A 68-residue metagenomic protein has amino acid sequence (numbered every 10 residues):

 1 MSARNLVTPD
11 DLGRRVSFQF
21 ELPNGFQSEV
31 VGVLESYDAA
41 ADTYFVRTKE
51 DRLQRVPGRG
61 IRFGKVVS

Functional and structural regions predicted by a protein language model:
M1-S68: Conserved RNA-binding domains used in RNP assembly and mRNA/RNA metabolism
